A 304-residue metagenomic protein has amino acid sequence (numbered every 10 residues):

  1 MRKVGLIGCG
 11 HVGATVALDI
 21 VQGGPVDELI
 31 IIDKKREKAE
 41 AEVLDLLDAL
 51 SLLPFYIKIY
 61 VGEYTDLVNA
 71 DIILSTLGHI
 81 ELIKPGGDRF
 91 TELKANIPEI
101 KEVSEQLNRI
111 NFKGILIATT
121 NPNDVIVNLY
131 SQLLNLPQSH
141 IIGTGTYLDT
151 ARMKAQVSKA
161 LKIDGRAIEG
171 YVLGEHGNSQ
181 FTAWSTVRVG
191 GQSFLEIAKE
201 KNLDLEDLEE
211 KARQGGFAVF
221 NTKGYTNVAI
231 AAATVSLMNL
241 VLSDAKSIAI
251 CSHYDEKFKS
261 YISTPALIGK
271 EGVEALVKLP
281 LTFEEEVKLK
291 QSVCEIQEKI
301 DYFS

Functional and structural regions predicted by a protein language model:
M1-E42: NAD(P)+-binding Rossmann beta1-loop-alpha1 motif at the extreme N-terminus of oxidoreductases
G10, G78-H79, T120-D124: Short glycine-enriched loops at secondary-structure junctions
V16, K84-P85, V127-L129: Short glycine-/acidic-enriched loop or helix-start segments at secondary-structure transitions that form or flank
K34-A70, E298-Y302: Conserved N-terminal Rossmann-fold NAD(P) cofactor-binding segment
I57-G114: Rossmann-like NAD(P)-binding element
R89-N108, F112-I163: Glycine-/Pro-rich loop/turn segments that contact NAD(P) or position catalytic residues in Rossmann-like domains
L133-H140, L148-S304: C-terminal substrate-binding/catalytic lobe of Rossmann-fold NAD(P)-dependent dehydrogenases
